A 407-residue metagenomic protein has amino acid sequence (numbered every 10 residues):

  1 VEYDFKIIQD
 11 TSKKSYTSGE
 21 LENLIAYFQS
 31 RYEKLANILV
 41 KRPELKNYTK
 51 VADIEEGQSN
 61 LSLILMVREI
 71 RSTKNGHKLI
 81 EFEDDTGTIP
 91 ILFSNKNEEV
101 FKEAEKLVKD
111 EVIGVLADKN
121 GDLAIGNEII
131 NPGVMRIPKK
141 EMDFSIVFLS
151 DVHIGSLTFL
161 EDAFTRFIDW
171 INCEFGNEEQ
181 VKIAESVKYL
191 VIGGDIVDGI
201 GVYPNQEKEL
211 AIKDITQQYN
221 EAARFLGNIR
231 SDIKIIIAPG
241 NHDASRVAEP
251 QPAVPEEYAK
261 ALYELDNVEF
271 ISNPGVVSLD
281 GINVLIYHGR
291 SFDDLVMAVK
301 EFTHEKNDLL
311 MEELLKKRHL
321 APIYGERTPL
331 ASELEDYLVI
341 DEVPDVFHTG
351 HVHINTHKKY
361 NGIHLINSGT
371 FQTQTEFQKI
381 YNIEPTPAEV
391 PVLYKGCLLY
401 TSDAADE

Functional and structural regions predicted by a protein language model:
V1-S402: Extended recognition/assembly regions associated with phosphoester-bond processing machinery
D403-E407: A short, hydrophobic C-terminal helix/tail in secreted or cell-surface proteins
